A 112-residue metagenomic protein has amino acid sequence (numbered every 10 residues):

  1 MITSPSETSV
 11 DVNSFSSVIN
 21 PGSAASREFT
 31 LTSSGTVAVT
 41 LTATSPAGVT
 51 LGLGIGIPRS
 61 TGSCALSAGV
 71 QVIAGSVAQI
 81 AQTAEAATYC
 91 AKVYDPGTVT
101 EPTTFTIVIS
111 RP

Functional and structural regions predicted by a protein language model:
M1-S16: Bacterial Sec-dependent N-terminal signal peptides
N13-A24, A68-A74: Extracellular beta-rich ligand/substrate-recognition surface
N20-A24, S34, A87: Tight coil/turn sites that cap or link beta-strands
S26-A47: Beta-rich globular "head" domains
R27, A47-L53, K92-R111: Edge beta-strands of jelly-roll/beta-sandwich modules across compartments, strongly enriched in secreted/luminal
G35-V39, A81-V99: Noncatalytic modules at the cell exterior or secretory-pathway interfaces, chiefly beta-strand-rich lectin/adhesion
P46, G56-G62, P112: Change "in extracellular beta-sheet-rich domains … of secreted and cell-surface proteins" to "in beta-sheet-rich domains
G69-E85: Beta-sandwich interaction modules
